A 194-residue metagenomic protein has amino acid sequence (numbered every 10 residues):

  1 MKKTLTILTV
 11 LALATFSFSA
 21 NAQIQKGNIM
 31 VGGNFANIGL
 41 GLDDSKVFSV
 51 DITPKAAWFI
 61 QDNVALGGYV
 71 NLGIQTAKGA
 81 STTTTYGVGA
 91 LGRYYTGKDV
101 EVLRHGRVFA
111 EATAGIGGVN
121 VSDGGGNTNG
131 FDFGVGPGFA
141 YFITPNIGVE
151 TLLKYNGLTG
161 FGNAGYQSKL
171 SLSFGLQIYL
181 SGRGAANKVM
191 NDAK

Functional and structural regions predicted by a protein language model:
M1-K26: Bacterial Sec-dependent N-terminal signal peptides
N21-N28, N63, G97-V108, I143-I147 (+1 more regions): Short loop/turn motifs that connect adjacent beta-strands in outer-membrane beta-barrel proteins
G27-I29, K46-I52, T82-V88, G106 (+2 more regions): Residues that define the transmembrane beta-barrel architecture of outer-membrane proteins
V31-N37, P54, G68-L72, A90 (+4 more regions): Transmembrane beta-barrel strands of outer-membrane/channel proteins
G32-N63: N-terminal targeting signals for Sec/Tat export/insertion, comprising classic cleavable signal peptides
N34, G89-Y95, Q167-K194: Outer-membrane beta-barrel "beta-signal"
L42-D44, A77-S81, V119-G125, G160-A164 (+1 more regions): Outer-membrane beta-barrel proteins
W58-F133: Gram-negative (and chloroplast) outer-membrane scaffold detector with strong preference for beta-barrel transmembrane
